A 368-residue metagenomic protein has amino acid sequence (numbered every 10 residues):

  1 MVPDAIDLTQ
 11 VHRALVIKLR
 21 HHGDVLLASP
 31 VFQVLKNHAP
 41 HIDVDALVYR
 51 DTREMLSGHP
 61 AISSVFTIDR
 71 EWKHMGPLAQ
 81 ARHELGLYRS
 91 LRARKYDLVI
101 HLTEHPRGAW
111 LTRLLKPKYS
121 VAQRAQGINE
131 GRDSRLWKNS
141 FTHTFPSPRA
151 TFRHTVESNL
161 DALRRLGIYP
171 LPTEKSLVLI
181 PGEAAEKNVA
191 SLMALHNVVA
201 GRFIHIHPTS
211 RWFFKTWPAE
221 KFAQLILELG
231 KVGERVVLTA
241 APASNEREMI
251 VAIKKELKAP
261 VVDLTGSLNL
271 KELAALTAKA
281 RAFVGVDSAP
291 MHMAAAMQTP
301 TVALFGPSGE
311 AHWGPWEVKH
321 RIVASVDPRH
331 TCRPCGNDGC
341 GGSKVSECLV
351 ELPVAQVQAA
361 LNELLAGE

Functional and structural regions predicted by a protein language model:
M1-E368: Catalytic machinery of carbohydrate-active enzymes, primarily nucleotide-sugar-dependent glycosyltransferases
